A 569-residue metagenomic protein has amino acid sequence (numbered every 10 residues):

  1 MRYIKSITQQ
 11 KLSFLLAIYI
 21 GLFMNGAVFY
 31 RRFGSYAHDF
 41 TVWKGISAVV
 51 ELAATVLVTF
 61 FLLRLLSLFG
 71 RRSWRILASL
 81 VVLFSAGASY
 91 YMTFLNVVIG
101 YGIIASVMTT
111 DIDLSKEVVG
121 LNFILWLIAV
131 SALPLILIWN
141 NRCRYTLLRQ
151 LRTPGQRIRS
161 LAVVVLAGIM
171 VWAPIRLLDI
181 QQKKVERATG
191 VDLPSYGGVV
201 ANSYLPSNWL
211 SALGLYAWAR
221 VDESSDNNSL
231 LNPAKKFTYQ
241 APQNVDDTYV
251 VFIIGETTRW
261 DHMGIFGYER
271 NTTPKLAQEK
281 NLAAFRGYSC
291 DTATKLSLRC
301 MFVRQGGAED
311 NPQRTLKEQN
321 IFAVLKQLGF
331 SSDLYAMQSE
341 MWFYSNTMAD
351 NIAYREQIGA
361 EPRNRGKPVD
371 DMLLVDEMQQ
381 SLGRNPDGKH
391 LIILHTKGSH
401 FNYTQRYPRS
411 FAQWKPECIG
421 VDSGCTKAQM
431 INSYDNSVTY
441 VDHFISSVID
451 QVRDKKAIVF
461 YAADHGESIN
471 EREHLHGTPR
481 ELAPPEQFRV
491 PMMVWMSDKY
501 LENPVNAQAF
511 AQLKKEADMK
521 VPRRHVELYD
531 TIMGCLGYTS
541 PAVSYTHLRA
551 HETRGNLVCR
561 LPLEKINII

Functional and structural regions predicted by a protein language model:
M1-Y196: Transmembrane and membrane-interface helices of multi-pass, inner-membrane envelope-modifying transferases
Y3-L16, R71-R72, N140, R157 (+6 more regions): Membrane-interface soluble catalytic domains
P174-I253, T257-I419, R489, R524-V526 (+2 more regions): Active-site-proximal alpha/beta segments of enzymes that process anionic O-linked groups
V251, S437-T478, Y529-M533: Metal-dependent active-site segment of extracytoplasmic phospho-/sulfohydrolases and closely related
G267-N271, A457, A462-Q508: Histidine-centered active-site microenvironments of extracellular/periplasmic hydrolases and transferases
C300-V303, V421-M430, N506-K515: Short glycine/proline-rich turn/loop motifs
D376-Q379, E417-Y461, V494, M519: A long, amphipathic alpha-helix that forms part of the scaffold/cap immediately adjacent to metal-dependent active
V543, H547-V558, I569: Residue-level detector of conserved catalytic or cofactor/ligand-binding positions in enzyme active sites
